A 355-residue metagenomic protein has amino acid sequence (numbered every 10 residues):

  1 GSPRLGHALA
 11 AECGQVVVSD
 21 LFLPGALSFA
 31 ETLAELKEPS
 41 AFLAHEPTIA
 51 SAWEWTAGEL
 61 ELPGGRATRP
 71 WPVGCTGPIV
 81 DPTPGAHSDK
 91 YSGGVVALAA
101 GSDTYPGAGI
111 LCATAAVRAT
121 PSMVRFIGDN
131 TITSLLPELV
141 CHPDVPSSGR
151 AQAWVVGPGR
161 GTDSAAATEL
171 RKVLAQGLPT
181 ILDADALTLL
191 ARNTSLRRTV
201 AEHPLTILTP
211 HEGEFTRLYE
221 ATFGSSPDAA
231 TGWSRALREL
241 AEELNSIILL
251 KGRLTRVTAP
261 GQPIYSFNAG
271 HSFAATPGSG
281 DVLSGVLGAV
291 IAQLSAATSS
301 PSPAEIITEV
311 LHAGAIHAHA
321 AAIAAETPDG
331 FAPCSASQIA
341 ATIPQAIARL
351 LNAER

Functional and structural regions predicted by a protein language model:
G1-A184, T188-I207, E212-R355: Small-residue (G/A/S/T)-rich helix-start motifs and N-terminal tracts that mark the onset
